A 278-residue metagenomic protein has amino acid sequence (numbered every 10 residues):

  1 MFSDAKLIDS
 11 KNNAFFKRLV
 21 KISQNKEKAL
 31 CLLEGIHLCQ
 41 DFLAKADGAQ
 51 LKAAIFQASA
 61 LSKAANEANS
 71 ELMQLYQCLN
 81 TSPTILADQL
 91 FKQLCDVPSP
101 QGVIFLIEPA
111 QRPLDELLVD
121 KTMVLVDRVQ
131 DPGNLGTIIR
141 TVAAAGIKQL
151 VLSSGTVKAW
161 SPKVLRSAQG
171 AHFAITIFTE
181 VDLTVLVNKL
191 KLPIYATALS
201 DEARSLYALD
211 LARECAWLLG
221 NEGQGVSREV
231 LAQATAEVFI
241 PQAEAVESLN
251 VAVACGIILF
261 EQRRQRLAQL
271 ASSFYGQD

Functional and structural regions predicted by a protein language model:
M1-E67, T156-K158: Boundary-proximal intrinsically disordered activation/regulatory segments immediately upstream of a helical core
A5-K11, S82-A87, I175-L183, V238: Short acidic-hydrophobic, aromatic-tinged amphipathic segments that line or gate anion-handling sites
G35, Q130-T137, L249-A254: Amphipathic alpha-helical repeat scaffolds
A44, T84, Q111-R204: RNA substrate-binding interface of SAM-dependent RNA methyltransferases
E71-D96, F178: A glycine-rich helix N-cap at a beta->alpha junction
D96-S99, V103-L118: Acidic/glycine-rich phosphate/pyrophosphate-binding loops and surrounding catalytic core that coordinate Mg2+
F105, T141-A145, T156, S161-F173 (+1 more regions): Structured adenosyl-cofactor binding patch, chiefly the S-adenosyl-L-methionine
A196-V246: Active-site/ligand-binding-proximal alpha/beta "capping" segment
